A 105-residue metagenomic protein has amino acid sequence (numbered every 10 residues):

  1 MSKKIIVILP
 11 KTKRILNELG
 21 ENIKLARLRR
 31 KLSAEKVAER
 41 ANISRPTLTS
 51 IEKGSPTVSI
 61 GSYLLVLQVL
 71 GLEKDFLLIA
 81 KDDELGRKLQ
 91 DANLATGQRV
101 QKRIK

Functional and structural regions predicted by a protein language model:
I5-R29: A short, Lys/Arg-rich alpha-helix, primarily the initiator
E21-K36, G97-I104: Short basic helix-loop element that most often maps to the first helix and adjoining turn of HTH DNA-binding modules
K31-T49: Short alpha-helical DNA-recognition segment
S55-L67: Short, basic-rich loop-to-helix N-cap that marks the start of a DNA-contacting helix
L77-K105: Short, charged recognition helix plus adjacent turn of helix-turn-helix-like nucleic-acid-binding domains
